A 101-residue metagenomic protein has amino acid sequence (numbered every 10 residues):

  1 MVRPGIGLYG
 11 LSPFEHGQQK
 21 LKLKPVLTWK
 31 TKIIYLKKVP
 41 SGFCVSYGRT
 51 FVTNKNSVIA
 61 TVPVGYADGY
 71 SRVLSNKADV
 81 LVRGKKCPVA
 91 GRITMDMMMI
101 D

Functional and structural regions predicted by a protein language model:
M1-D101: Active-site anion/phosphate-binding pocket segments in diverse small-molecule metabolic enzymes
